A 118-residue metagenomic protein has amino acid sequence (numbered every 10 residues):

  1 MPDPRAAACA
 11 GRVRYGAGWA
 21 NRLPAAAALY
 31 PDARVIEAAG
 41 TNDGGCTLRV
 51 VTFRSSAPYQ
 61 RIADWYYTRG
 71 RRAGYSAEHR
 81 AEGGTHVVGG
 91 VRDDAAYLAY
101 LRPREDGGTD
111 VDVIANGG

Functional and structural regions predicted by a protein language model:
M1-G118: An acidic-aromatic pocket/loop used at catalytic or ligand-binding sites
